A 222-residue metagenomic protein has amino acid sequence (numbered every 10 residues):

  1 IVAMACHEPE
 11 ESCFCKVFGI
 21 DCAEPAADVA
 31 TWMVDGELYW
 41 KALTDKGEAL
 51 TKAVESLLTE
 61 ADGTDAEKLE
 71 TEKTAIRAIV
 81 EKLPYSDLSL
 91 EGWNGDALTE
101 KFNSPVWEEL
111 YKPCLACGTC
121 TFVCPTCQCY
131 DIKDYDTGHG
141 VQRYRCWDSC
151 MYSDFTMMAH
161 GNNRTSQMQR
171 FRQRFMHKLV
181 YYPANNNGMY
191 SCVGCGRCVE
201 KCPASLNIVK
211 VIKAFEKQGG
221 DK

Functional and structural regions predicted by a protein language model:
I1-A97: Iron-sulfur-associated redox domains of electron-transfer enzymes in respiratory and anaerobic energy metabolism
V2-A5, C117, C127: Short His-Asn-centered micro-motif
G19, G118, G194-G196: Glycine-centered flexibility sites
A61-I79, P125-T126, R143-C146, C150-M151 (+1 more regions): Short charge-dense sequence patches
S89-K112, Y130-K222: Ferredoxin-type iron-sulfur electron-transfer modules in oxidoreductases and energy-metabolism complexes
Y111-T121: Extended amphipathic alpha-helical segments enriched in small hydrophobics
T119-Y135: A donor-sugar binding/catalytic signature common to diverse glycosyltransferases and related nucleotide-sugar
